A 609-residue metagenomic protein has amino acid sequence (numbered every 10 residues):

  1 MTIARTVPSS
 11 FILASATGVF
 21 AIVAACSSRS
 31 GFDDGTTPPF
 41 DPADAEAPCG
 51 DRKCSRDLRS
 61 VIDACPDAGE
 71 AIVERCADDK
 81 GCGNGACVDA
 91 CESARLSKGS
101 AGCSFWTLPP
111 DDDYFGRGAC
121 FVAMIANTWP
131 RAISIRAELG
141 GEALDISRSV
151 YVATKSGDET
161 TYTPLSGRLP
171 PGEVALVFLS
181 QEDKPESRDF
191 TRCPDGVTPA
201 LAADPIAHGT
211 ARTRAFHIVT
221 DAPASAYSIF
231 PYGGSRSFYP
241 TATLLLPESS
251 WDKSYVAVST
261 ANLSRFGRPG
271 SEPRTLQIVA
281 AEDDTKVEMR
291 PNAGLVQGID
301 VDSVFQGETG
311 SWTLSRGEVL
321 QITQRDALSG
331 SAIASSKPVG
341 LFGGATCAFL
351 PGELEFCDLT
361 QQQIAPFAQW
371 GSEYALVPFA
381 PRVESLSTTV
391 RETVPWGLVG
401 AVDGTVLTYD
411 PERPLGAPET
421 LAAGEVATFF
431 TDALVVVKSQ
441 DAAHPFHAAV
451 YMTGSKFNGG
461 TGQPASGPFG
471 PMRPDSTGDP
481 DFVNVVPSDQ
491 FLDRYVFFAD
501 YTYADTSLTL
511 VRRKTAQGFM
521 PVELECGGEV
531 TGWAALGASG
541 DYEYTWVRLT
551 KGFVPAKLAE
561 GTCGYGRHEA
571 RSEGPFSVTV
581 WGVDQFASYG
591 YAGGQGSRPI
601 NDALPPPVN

Functional and structural regions predicted by a protein language model:
M1-T6, S15, A21-D51, D57-D63 (+1 more regions): Ser/Thr-rich, Pro/Gly/Ala-heavy low-complexity intrinsically disordered linkers and tails of secreted extracellular
A25-P38, D44, A77-C91, R214: Intrinsic N-terminal pre-sequences and regulatory tails
C26, I62-E70, A90-E92, E282 (+1 more regions): Secondary-structure transition/turn motif
D51, G85-G330, A334-N609: Conserved functional hotspot residues at active sites or interaction interfaces
R52-V61, A71, D79-C87: Extracellular, cysteine-rich, disulfide-stabilized repeat modules with beta-strand cores
C54-S60, C76, V402-D403, G564: A short, compositionally biased
G69-D78, F342: Short amphipathic beta-strand/extended segments with alternating polar/hydrophobic composition
